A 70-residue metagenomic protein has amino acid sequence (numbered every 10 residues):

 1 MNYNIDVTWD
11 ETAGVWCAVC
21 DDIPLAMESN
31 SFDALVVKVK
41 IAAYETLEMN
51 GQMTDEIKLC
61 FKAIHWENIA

Functional and structural regions predicted by a protein language model:
M1, D21-I23: Short strand-coil-strand connectors
M1-D6, D33-A70: Short, charged, surface-exposed hinge/linker loops at domain edges that act as mobile lids or interdomain connectors
D6-T8, E28: Generic structural detector for well-ordered beta-strands
T8-D21: Short aromatic-glycine-(Arg/Gly/Cys) micro-motifs in beta-strand/loop hairpins
V15-C17, E28, I69: Short acidic, gly/pro-rich beta-turn/loop elements at beta-sheet edges and active-site/ligand-binding grooves
I23-A34: A short, exposed loop/beta-hairpin motif centered on an aromatic-Gly-Thr core
